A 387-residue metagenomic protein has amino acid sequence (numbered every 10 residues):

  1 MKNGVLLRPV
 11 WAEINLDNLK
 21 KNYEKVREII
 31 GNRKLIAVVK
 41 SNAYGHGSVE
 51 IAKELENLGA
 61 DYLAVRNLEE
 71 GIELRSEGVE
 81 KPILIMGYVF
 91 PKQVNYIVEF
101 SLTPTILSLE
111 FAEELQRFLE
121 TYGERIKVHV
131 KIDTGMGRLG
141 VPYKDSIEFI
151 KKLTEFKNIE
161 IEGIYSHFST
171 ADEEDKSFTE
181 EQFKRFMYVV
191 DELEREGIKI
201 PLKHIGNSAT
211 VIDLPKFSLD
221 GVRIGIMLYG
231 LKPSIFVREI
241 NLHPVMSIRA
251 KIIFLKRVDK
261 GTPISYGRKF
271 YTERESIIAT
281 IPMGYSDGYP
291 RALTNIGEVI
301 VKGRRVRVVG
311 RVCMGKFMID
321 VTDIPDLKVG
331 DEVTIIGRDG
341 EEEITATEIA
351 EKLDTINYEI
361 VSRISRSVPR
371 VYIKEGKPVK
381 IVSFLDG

Functional and structural regions predicted by a protein language model:
K2-K20, E70, V89, Y96 (+3 more regions): Active-site anion/phosphate-binding pocket segments in diverse small-molecule metabolic enzymes
L6, V10-E13, N18, G31-H204: Active-site-proximal beta-alpha core segment in soluble small-molecule metabolic enzymes
Y23: Short-chain dehydrogenase/reductase
